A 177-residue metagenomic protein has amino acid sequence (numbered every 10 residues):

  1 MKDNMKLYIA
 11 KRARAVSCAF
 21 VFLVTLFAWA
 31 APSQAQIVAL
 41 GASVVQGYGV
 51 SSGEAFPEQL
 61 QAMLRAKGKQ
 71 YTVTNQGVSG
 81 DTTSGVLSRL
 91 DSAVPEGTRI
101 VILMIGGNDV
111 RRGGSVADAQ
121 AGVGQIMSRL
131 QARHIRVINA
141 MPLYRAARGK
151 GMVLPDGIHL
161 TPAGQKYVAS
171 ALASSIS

Functional and structural regions predicted by a protein language model:
K2-D3, T74: Intrinsic-disorder/low-complexity regions
D3-F20: Bacterial N-terminal signal peptides that target proteins for export
N4, Q59-K69, T82-S177: Alpha-helical cap/lid subdomain in secreted, periplasmic, or secretory-pathway luminal O-acyl-processing enzymes
K6, F22-T25, P142: Acidic/proline-rich low-complexity IDRs
A15, V21-V24, I102, Q165: Small-residue packing motifs within transmembrane alpha-helices
A19-F22, A28, S33: Cleavable N-terminal signal peptides
A31-S79, R89-G97: Serine-esterase "nucleophile elbow" of acetyl-processing enzymes
